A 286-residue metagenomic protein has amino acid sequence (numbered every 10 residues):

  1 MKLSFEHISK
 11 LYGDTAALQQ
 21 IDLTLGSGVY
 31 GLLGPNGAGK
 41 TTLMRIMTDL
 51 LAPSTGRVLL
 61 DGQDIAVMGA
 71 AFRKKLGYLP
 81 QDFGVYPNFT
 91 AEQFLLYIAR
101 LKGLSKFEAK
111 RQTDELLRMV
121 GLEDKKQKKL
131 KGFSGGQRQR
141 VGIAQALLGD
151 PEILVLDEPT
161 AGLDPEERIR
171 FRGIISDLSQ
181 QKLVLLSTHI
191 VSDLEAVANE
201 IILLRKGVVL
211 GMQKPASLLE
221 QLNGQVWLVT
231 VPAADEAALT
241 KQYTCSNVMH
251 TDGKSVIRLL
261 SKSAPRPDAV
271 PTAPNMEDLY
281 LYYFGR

Functional and structural regions predicted by a protein language model:
T48: Helix-to-loop junction immediately C-terminal to a conserved catalytic motif
G56-V67, A71-F72: Conserved ABC transporter NBD signature motif
L96, R100, F107-K125: Conserved ABC ATPase "signature" region
K129-F133: Conserved ABC ATPase signature
L148-E152, Q181: A short, proline-enriched helix->beta-strand linker immediately N-terminal to the Walker B motif in ABC-type P-loop
L154-E158, L163: Catalytic Walker B motif of ABC-type/P-loop ATPase nucleotide-binding domains
F171-R258: ABC transporter nucleotide-binding domain
